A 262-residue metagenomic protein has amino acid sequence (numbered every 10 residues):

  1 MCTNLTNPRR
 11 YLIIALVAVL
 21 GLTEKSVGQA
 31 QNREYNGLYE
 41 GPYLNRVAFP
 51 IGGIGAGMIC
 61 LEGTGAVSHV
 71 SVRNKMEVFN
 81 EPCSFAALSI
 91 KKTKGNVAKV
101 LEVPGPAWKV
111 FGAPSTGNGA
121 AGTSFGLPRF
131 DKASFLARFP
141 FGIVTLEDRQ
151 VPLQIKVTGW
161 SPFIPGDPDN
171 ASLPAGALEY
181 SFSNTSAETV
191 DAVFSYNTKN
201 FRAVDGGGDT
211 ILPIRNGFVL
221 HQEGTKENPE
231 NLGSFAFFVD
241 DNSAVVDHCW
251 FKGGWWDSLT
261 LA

Functional and structural regions predicted by a protein language model:
C2-I13: Bacterial N-terminal signal peptides that target proteins for export
I13-T23: Bacterial N-terminal signal peptides
Q29-V110: Beta-strand-rich N-terminal accessory domains
N32-Y35, G41-N45, V72-K75, L127-F130 (+3 more regions): Short alpha-helical segments and helix-capping/turn motifs at coil-helix boundaries
Y39-G41, P50-G52, N80, L136-R138 (+3 more regions): Solvent-exposed loop and beta-edge segments used for protein-protein assembly and interaction
N80-G122, L127-D131, G224-F235: Carboxylate/His-rich catalytic cores and anion/metal-binding grooves
K109-A175, F251-A262: Extended, loop-rich substrate-binding clefts of extracytoplasmic carbohydrate-active enzymes
P162-L261: Polysaccharide-binding surfaces and accessory modules of carbohydrate-active proteins
